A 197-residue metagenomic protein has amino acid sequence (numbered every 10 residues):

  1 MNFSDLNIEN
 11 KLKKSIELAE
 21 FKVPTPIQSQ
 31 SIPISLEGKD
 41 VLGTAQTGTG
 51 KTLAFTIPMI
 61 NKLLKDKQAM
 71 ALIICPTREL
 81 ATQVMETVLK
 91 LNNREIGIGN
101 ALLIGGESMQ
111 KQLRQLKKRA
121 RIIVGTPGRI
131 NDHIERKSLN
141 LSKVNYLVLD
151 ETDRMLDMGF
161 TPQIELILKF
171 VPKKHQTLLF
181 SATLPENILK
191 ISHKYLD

Functional and structural regions predicted by a protein language model:
M1-T44, D150: Conserved pre-motif I regulatory segment
D5, V23-P24, I73, I123 (+3 more regions): Conserved SAM-binding loop
K11-K14, L18-F21, K67-E135, K143-Y146 (+1 more regions): Conserved nucleic-acid-binding Ia/Ib motif block in the N-terminal RecA-like helicase ATPase lobe
S29-V41, K51-D66, T82, E86-N92 (+3 more regions): Walker A/P-loop NTP-binding motif
L42-T44, L72, L178: Short hydrophobic/aromatic beta-strand immediately N-terminal to the Walker A/P-loop
A45-T49: The conserved Walker
M85, N140-D197: Post-DEXD/H (motif II) to motif III coupling segment of the RecA-like Helicase ATP-binding lobe
